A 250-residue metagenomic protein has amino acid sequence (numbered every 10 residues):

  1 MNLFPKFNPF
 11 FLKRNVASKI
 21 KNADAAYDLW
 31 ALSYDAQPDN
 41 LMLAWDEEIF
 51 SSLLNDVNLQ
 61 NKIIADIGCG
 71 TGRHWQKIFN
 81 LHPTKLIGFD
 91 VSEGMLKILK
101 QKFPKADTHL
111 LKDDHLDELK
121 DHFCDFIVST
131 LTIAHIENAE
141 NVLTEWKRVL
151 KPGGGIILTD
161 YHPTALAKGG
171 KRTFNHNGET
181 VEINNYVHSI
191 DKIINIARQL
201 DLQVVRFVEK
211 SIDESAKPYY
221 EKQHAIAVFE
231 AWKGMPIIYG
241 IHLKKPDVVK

Functional and structural regions predicted by a protein language model:
N2-N58, R73-K77, M95-I98, K102 (+3 more regions): Conserved class I S-adenosyl-L-methionine
A65-I67, T71-L116: Class I SAM-dependent methyltransferase SAM/SAH-binding core
D117-I127: A short acidic, Gly/Pro-enriched loop at the edge of an enzyme's catalytic core that lines a small-molecule cofactor
F126-A139: A short SAM/SAH-binding and catalytic strip from SAM-dependent methyltransferases
E140-P152: A short glycine-rich, Lys/Arg-flanked "PGG" loop and its adjoining helix->strand segment in the class I
G155-N184: Conserved class I S-adenosyl-L-methionine
N185-F207: Short alpha-helix
V205-K250: Conserved Class I S-adenosyl-L-methionine
